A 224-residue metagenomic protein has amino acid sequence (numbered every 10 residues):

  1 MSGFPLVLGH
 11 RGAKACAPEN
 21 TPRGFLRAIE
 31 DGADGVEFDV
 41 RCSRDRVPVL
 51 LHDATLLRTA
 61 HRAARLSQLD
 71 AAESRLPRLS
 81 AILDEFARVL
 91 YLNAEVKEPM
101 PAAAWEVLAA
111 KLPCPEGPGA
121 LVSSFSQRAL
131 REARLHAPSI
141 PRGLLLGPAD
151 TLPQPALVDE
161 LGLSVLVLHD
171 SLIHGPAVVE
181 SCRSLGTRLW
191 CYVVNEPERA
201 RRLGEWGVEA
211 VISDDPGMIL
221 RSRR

Functional and structural regions predicted by a protein language model:
M1-D34: N-terminal binding-site loop/beta-alpha segment at the start of enzyme catalytic domains that lines or forms
S2, S80-R224: Short loop-to-alpha-helix "cap/lid" segments that border enzyme active sites across diverse enzyme classes
S2-V7, D34-G35, V40-Y91, K97 (+3 more regions): An active-site metal/cofactor-coordinating segment within enzyme catalytic domains
H10-R11, H52-D53, R183: Histidine-centered active-site/metal-ligand motif
T21, R75, L79, A104: Aromatic/hydrophobic pocket-lining residues that form the small-molecule binding cavity in soluble enzyme cores
T21, S43, S123-S124: Short linear Ser/Thr-Pro motifs
G24, R41, S213: N-terminal beta1-alpha1 ligand-phosphate binding loop
R27-C42, V158-L166: Catalytic domains of carbohydrate-active enzymes, especially glycoside hydrolases
